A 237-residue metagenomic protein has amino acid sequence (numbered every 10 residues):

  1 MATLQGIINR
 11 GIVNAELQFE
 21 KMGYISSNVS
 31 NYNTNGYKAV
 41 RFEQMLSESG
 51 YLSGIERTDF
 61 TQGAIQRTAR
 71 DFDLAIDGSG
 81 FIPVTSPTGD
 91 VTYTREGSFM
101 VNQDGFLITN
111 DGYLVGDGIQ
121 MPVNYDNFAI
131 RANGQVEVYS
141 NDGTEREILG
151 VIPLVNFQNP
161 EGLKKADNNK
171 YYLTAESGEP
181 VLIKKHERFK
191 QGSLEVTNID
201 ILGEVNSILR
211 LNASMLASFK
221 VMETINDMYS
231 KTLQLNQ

Functional and structural regions predicted by a protein language model:
M1-Q237: Amphipathic alpha-helical polymerization modules
